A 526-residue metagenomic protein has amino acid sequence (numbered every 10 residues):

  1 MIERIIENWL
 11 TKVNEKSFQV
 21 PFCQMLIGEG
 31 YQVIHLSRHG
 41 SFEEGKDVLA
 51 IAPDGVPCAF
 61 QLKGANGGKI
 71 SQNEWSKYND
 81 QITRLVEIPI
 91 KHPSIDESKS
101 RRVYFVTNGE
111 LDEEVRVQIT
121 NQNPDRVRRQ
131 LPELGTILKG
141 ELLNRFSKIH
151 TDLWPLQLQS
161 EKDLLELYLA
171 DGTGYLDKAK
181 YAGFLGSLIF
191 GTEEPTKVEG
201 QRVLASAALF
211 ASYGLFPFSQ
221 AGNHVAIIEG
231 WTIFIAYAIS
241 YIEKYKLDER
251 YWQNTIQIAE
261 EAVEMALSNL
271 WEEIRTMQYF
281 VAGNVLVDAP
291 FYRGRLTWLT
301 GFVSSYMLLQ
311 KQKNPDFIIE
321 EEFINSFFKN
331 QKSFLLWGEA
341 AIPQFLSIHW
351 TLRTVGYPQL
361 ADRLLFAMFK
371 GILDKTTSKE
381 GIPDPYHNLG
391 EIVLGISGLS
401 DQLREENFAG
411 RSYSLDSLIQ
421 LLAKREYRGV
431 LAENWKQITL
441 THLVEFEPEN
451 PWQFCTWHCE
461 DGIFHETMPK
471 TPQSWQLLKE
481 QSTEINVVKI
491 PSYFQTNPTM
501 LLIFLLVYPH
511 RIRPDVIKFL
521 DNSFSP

Functional and structural regions predicted by a protein language model:
M1-P526: Mixed-charge (Asp/Glu-Lys/Arg
